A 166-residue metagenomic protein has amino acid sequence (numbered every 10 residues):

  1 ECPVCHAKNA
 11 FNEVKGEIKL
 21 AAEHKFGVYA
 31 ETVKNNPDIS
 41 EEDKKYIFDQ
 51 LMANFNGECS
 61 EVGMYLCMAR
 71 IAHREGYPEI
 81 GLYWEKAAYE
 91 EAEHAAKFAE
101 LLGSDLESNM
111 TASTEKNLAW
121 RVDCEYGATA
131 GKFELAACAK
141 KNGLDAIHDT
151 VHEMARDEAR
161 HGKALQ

Functional and structural regions predicted by a protein language model:
E1-Q166: Non-heme di-metal
